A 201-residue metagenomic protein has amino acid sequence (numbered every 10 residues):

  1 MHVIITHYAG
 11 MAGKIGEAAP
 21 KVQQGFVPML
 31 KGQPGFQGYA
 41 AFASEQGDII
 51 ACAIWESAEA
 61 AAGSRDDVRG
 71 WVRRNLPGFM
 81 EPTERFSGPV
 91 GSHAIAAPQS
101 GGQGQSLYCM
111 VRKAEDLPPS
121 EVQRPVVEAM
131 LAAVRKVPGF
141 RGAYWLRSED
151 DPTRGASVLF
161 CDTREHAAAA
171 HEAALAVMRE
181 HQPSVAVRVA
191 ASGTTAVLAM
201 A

Functional and structural regions predicted by a protein language model:
M1-I50, E56-A201: Short S/T/G/P-rich N-terminal loop/turn motif that feeds into the first structured element of a domain
